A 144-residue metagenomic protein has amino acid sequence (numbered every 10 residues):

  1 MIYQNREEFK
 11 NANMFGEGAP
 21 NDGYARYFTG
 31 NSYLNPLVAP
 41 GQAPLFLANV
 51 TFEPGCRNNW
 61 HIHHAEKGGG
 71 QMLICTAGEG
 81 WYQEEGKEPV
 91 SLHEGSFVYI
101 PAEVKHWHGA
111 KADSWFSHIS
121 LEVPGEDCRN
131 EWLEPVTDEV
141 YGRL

Functional and structural regions predicted by a protein language model:
M1-F46, R129-L144: A short, N-terminal "cap"/entry segment at the start of jelly-roll beta-barrel domains of the cupin/DSBH fold
L34-N35, Y82, H118: Short hydrophobic/aromatic-rich beta-strand segments that constitute the beta-sheet cores of beta-sandwich/beta-barrel
N49-E53, H64-Y82, L121-P124: Short, conserved beta-strand element in jelly-roll/cupin
N59-H61, Y82-Q83, I100, K105-A112: Short beta-strand His + acidic residue motifs that chelate non-heme Fe in jelly-roll/DSBH and cupin folds
M72, Y99, D113-W132: A short hydrophobic beta-strand segment most commonly corresponding to one strand of the jelly-roll/cupin
G86-E103: Short acidic-glycine-tyrosine-enriched beta hairpin
